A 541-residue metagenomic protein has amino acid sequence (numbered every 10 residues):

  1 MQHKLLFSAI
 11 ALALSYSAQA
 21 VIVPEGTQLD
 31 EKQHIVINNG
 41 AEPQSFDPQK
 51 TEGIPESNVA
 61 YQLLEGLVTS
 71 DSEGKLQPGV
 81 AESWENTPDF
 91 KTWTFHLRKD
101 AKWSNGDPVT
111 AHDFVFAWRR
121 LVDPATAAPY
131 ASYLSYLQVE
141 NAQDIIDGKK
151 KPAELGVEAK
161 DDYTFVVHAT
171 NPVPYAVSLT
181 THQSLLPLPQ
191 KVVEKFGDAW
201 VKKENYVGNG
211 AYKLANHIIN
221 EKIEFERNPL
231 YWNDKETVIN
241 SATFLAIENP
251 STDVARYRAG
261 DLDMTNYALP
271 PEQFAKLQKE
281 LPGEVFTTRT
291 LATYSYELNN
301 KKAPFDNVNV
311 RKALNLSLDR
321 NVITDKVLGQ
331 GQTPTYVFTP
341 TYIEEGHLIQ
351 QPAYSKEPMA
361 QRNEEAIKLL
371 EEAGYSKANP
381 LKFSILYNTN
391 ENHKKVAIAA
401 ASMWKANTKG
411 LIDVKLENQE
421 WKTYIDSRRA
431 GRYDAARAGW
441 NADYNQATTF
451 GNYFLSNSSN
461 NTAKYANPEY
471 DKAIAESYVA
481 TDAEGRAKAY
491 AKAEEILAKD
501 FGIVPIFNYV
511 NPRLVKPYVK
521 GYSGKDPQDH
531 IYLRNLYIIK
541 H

Functional and structural regions predicted by a protein language model:
V21-V23, Q28, E357-A360, L411-R429 (+2 more regions): Extracytoplasmic/peripheral linker and loop segments enriched in polar/acidic and small residues with frequent Thr/Pro
N38-P88, V207-G208: N-terminal lobe/hinge region of extracytoplasmic solute-binding protein
K75, V139, Q143, G148-K151 (+4 more regions): Gly/Pro-rich hinge or "lid" segments in bacterial periplasmic/extracellular proteins
T110-A117, D162-H168, P172, G210-A211 (+7 more regions): Alpha-helical secondary-structure segments
W200, L230-K276: Ligand-site clamp/hinge motif
I219, N363-A442, N457, A483 (+1 more regions): Ligand/substrate-recognition segments at binding pockets and active sites
Q332-E372, N390-K395: Structural transition elements
R513-H541: Long beta-strand-rich cores associated with HINT superfamily self-processing modules
